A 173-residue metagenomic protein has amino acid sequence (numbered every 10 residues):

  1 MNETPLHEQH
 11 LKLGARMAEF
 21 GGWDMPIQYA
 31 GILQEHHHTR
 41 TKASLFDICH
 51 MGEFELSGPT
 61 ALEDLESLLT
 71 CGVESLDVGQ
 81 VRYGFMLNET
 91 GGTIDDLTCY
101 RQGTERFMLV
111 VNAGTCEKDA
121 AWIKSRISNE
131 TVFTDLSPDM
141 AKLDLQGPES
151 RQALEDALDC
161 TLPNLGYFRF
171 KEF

Functional and structural regions predicted by a protein language model:
M1-F173: Basic, glycine/lysine-rich polyanion-binding surfaces/domains
